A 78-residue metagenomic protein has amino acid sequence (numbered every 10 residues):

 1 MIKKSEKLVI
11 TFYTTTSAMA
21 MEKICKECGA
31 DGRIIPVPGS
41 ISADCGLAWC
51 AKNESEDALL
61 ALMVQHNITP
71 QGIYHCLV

Functional and structural regions predicted by a protein language model:
M1-I2, I34-I41: Short, flexible, solvent-exposed loop/turn segments with mixed acidic/basic and small polar residues
I2-T11: Short glycine-/aliphatic-rich beta-strand segments at the starts of folded cytosolic domains
I10-Y13, A51: Small/polar loops that bind or transfer phosphate-bearing groups
Y13-D31: Short amphipathic alpha-helix segments
T15-S17, G39-S40, E56: Short Gly/Pro-enriched loop/turn and capping motifs at secondary-structure junctions
D31-V37, Q71-G72: A short linear hydrophobic-aromatic micro-motif
S42-L47: Surface-exposed aromatic
C50-V78: C-terminal structural segments of small proteins and small subunits
